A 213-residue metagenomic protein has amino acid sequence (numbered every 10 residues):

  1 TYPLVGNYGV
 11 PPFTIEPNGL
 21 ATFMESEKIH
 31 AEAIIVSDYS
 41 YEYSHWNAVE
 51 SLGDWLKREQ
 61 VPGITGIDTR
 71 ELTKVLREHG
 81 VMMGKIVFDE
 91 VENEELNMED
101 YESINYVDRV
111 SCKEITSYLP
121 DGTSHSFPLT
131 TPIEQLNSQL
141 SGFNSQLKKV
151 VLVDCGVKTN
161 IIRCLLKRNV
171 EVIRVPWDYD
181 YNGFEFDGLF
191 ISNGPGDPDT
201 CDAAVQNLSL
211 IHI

Functional and structural regions predicted by a protein language model:
T1-N137, Q146-V170, R174-D178, P198: RNA-binding accessory domains that recognize and position tRNA/RNA substrates
V36, F190-I191: Redox-cofactor binding/interface segments in oxidoreductases and associated redox assembly factors
G142, I211-I213: Conserved small/polar residues in nucleotide/adenosyl-binding loops
V153, S192-N193: Small/polar loops that bind or transfer phosphate-bearing groups
D180-E185: Short amphipathic alpha-helix with an adjacent loop that forms part of the alpha/beta core around
F186-D187, N193-I211: Cysteine-nucleophile active-site neighborhood
